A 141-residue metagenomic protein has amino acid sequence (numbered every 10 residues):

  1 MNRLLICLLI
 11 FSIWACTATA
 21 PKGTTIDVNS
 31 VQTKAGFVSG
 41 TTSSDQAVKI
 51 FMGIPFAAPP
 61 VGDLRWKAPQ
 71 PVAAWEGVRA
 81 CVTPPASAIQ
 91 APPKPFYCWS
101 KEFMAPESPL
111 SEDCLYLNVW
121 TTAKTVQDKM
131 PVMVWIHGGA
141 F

Functional and structural regions predicted by a protein language model:
M1-L4, W99-S100: Positively charged n-region of N-terminal signal peptides that target proteins for export
L4-I13: Sec-dependent N-terminal signal peptides
C16-F141: Non-catalytic accessory segments of hydrolases
